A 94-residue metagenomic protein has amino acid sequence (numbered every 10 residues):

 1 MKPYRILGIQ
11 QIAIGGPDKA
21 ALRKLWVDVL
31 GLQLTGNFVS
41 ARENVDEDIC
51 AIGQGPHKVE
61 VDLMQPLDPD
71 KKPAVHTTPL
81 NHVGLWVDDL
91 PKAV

Functional and structural regions predicted by a protein language model:
M1-Y4, V75: Structural motif
P3-L7, I14-K58, K92-A93: Core segments of cupin and vicinal oxygen chelate
G8-Q11, H82: Extracellular/lumenal ectodomain signal focusing on beta-strand-rich modules and carbohydrate-recognition contexts
A13, N37, D70-K71, L80: A general structural-boundary detector
A13-I14, L85: Short hydrophobic beta-strand elements that form part of the catalytic alpha/beta core underpinning NDP-sugar/donor
M64-L67: Short, conserved turn/kink motifs that form compact alpha/beta structural patches or helix kinks used as
K72-V94: Mid-chain, well-packed structural core segment of small domains
